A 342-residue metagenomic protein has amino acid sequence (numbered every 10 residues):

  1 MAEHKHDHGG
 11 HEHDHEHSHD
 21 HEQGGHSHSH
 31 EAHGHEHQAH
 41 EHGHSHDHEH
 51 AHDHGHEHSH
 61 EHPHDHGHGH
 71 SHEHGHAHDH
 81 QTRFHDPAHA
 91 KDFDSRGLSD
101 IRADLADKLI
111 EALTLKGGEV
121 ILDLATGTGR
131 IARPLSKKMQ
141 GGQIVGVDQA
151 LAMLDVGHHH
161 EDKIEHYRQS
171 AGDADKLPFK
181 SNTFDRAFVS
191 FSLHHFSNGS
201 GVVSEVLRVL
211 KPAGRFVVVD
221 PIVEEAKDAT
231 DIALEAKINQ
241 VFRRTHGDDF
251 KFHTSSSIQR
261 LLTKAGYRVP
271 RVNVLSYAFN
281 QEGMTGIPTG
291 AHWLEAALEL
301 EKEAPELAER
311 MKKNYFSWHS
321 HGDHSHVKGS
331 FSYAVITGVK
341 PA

Functional and structural regions predicted by a protein language model:
H4-H6, H30, H35-H37, E41 (+5 more regions): Conserved class I S-adenosyl-L-methionine
V120-L124, T128-K176, G201: Class I SAM-dependent methyltransferase SAM/SAH-binding core
F188: A conserved beta-strand element that flanks and buttresses the S-adenosyl-L-methionine
S200-R215: A short glycine-rich, Lys/Arg-flanked "PGG" loop and its adjoining helix->strand segment in the class I
V217-Q240: Conserved class I S-adenosyl-L-methionine
F250-A265: Short alpha-helix
A265, I287-A291, F331-A342: Core SAM-dependent methyltransferase catalytic element
R271-V327: C-terminal helical/coil "lid" or tail adjacent to the Rossmann-like core of SAM-dependent
